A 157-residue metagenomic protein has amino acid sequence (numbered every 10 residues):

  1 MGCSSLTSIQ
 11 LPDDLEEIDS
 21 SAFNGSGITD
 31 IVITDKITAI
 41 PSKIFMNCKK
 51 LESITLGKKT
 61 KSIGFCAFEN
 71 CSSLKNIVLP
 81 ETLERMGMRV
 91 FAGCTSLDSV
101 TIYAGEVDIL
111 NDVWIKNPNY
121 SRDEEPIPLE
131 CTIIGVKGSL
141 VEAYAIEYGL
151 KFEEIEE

Functional and structural regions predicted by a protein language model:
M1, I44, Y144-Y148: Surface-exposed repetitive/solenoidal architectures
G2-E17, S26-A39, K49-S62, S72-R85 (+3 more regions): Structural signature of tandem-repeat unit edges
D19-A22, P41-I44, G64-A67, G87-V90: Consensus positions within tandem repeat domains that build extended binding/scaffold surfaces
R89-A92, S99, I115-N117: Conserved mid-sequence domains
V113-P118, L140-G149: Short, aromatic/basic amphipathic alpha-helical patches
